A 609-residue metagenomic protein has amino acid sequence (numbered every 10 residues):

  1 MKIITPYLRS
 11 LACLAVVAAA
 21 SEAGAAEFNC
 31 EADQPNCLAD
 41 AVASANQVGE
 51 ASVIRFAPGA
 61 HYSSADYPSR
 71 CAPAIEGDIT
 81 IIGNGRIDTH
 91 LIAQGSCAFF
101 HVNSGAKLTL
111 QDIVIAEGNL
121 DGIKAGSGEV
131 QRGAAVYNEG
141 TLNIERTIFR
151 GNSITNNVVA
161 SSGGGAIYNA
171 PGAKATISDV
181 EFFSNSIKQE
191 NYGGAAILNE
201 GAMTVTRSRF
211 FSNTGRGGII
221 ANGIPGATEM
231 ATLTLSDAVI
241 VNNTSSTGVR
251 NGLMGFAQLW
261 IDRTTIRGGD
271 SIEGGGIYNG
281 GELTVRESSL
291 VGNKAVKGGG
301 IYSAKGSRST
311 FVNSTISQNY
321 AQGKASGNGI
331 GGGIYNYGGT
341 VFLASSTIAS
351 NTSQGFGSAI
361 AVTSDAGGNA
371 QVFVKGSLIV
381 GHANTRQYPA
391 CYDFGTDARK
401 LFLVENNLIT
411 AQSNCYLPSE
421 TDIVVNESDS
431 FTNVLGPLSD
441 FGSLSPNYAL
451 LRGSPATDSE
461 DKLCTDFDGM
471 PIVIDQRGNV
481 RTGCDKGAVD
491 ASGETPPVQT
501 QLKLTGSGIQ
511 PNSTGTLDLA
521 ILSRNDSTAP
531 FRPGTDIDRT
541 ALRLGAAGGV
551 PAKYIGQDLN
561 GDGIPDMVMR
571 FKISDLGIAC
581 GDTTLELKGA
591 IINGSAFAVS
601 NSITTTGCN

Functional and structural regions predicted by a protein language model:
A23-A43, E494-R524, A598, G607-N609: Boundary/junction segments of secreted and surface-exposed precursor proteins
D33-A39, A51-I79, T89, D393-G395: N-terminal extracellular ligand-recognition/capping segment immediately after the signal peptide
Y62-A65, E76-K124, S153, T432-N433: Right-handed parallel beta-helix/beta-spiral solenoid domain characteristic of secreted/periplasmic
G85, G556-K572: Acidic, glycine-anchored loop motifs typical of Ca2+
E117-A125, A383, A411-E420, D440 (+1 more regions): Active-site and glycan-interaction determinants of carbohydrate-active enzymes
G140-N143, T176-V180, L198-T214, I219-P225 (+5 more regions): Predominantly extracellular beta-rich ligand-binding scaffolds that present long acidic/polar faces for carbohydrate
I521-P533: Short amphipathic, basic-aromatic surface patches that mediate peripheral association with negatively charged
D575-T584: Short glycine/proline/serine/threonine-rich loop/turn segments at secondary-structure transition edges
